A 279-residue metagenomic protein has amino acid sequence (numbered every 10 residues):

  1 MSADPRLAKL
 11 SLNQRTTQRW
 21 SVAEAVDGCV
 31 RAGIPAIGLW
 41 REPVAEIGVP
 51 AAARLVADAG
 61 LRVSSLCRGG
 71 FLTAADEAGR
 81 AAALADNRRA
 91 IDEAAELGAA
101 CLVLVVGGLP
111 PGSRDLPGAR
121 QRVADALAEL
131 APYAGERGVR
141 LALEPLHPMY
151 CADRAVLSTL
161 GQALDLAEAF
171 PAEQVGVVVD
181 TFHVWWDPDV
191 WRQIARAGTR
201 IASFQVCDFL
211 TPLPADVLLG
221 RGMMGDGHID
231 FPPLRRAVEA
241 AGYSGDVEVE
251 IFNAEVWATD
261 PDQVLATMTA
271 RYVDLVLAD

Functional and structural regions predicted by a protein language model:
M1-G33, A57, A99-A100, L157-V179 (+1 more regions): Histidine-acidic metal/acid-base catalytic patches
S2-N13, V63-A74, V106-P111: N-terminal small/glycine-rich loop or linker at the start of catalytic domains across soluble metabolic enzymes
S2-P5, D58, E77-G176, W186-P188: Active-site acidic/histidine proton-transfer and metal-coordination neighborhood in alpha/beta enzyme cores
T16-Q18, R41-P43, G69-L72, V106-P110 (+4 more regions): Active-site-proximal loop/turn and secondary-structure-junction residues that shape catalytic pockets, frequently
G28, A32-I47, C67-G70: N-terminal substrate-binding region of glycoside hydrolase catalytic domains
G38, S65-C67, V103, A142 (+2 more regions): Conserved beta-strand positions in the central sheet of alpha/beta enzyme cores
A45-L55: Active-site-adjacent beta->alpha loops and helix N-cap segments on the catalytic face of soluble alpha/beta enzymes
F71-E77, P110-R114, P148-D153, L213-V217 (+2 more regions): A short acidic, helix-capping loop that chelates divalent metal ions and anchors anionic groups
